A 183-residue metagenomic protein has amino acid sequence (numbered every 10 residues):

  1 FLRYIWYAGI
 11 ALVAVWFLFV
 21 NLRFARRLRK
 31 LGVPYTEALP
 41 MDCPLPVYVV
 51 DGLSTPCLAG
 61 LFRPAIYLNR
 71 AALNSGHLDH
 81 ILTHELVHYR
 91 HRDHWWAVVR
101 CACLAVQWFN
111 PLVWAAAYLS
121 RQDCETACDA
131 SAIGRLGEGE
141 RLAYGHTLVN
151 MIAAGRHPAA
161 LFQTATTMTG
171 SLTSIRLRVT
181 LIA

Functional and structural regions predicted by a protein language model:
F1-A183: Hydrophobic topogenic segments
